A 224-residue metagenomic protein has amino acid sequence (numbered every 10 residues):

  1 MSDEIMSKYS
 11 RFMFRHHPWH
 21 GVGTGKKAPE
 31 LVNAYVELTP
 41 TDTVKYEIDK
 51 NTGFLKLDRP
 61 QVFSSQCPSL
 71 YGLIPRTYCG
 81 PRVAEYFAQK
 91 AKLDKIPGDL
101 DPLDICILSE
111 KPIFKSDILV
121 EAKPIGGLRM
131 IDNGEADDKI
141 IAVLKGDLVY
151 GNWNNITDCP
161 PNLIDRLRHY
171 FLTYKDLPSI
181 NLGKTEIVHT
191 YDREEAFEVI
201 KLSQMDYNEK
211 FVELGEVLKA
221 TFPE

Functional and structural regions predicted by a protein language model:
M1-E224: Hydrophobic N-terminal alpha-helices or hydrophobic patches in metabolic proteins across all domains of life
